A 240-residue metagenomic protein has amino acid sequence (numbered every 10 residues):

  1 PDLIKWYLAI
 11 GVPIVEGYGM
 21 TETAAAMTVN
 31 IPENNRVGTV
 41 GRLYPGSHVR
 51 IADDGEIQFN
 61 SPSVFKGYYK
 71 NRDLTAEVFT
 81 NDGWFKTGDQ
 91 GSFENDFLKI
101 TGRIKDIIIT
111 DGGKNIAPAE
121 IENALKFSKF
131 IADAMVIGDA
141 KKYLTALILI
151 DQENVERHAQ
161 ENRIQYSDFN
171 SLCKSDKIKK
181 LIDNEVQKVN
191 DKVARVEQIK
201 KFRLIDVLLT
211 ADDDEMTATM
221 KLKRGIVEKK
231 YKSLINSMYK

Functional and structural regions predicted by a protein language model:
P1-N35, A132: Gly/Ser/Thr-rich phosphate-binding loop
G19-T23, T87, T110-D111, T217-T219: Ser/Thr-glycine-rich phosphate-binding loops at phosphate-binding pockets of nucleotides, nucleotide cofactors
N35-G38, G55-I57, K66, L98 (+5 more regions): Glycine-centered loop/turn positions within well-structured domains that cap or flank conserved ligand/cofactor-binding
L43-T110, F127: Conserved ATP-binding/catalytic segment of the ANL
V64, F97-K126, V155-D176, R195-I199 (+2 more regions): Adenylate-forming
Q90, N95, S128-N154: C-terminal boundary motif of the adenylate-forming
D133-V136, D183-K240: Conserved C-terminal "lid"/linker of ANL adenylate-forming enzymes
D139-I164, K192-D206: Conserved loop-to-beta-strand segment in the C-terminal subdomain of adenylate-forming
